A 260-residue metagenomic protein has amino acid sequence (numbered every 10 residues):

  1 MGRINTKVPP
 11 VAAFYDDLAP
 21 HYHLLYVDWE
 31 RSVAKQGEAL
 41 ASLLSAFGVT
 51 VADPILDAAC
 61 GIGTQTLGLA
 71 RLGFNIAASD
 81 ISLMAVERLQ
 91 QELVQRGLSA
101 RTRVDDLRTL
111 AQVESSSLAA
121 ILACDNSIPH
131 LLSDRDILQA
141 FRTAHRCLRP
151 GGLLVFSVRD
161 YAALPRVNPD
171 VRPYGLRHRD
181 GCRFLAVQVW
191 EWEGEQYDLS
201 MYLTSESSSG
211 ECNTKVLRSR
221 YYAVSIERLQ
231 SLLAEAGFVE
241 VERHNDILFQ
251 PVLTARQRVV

Functional and structural regions predicted by a protein language model:
G2-D53: Conserved class I S-adenosyl-L-methionine
L44, Q90-L93, L233: Conserved hydrophobic residues forming the short capping helix/wall of the S-adenosyl-L-methionine
V51-G61: Conserved class I S-adenosyl-L-methionine
T64-T109: Class I SAM-dependent methyltransferase SAM/SAH-binding core
Q112-I121: A short acidic, Gly/Pro-enriched loop at the edge of an enzyme's catalytic core that lines a small-molecule cofactor
L138-P150: A short glycine-rich, Lys/Arg-flanked "PGG" loop and its adjoining helix->strand segment in the class I
V155-E227: SAM-dependent methyltransferase
Y222-V260: C-terminal lobe and adjacent flexible extensions of AdoMet/dcAdoMet transferase-like proteins
